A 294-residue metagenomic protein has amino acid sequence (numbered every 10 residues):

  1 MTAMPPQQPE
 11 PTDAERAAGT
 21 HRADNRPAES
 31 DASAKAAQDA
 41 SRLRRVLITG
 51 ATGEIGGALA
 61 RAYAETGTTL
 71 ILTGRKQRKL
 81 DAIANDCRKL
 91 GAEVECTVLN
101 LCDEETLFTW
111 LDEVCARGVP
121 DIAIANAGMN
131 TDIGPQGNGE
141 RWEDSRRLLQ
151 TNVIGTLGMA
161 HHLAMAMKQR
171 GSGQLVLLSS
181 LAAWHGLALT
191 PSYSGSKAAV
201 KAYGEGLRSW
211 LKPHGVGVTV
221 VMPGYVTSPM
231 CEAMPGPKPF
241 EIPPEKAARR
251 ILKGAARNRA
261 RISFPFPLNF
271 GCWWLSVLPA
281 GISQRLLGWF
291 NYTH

Functional and structural regions predicted by a protein language model:
T52-G53: Conserved glycine-rich cofactor-binding loop
T68-I83: Conserved glycine-rich Rossmann-like NAD(P)H-binding loop of the short-chain dehydrogenase/reductase
C87-E105: Rossmann-fold cofactor-recognition segment
N130-R146, L189: Conserved mid-core segment of classical short-chain dehydrogenase/reductases
A160, S196: Active-site helix of classical SDR
S180: Residue(s) in the substrate-gating loop at a strand-loop-helix junction that position the organic substrate next
V220, G236-W273: C-terminal helical subdomain
